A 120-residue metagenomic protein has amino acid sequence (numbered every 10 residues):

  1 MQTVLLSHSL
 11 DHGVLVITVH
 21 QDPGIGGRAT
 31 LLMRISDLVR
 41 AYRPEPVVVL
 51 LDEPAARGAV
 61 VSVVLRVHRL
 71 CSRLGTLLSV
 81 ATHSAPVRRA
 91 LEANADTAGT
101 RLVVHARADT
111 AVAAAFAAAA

Functional and structural regions predicted by a protein language model:
M1-V47, L51-P54, C71-A120: STAS-like cytosolic regulatory interaction modules
L31-R34, S62-R66: Charged helix-capping and loop-helix junction motifs
A59-V60, L91: A short acidic (Asp/Glu
